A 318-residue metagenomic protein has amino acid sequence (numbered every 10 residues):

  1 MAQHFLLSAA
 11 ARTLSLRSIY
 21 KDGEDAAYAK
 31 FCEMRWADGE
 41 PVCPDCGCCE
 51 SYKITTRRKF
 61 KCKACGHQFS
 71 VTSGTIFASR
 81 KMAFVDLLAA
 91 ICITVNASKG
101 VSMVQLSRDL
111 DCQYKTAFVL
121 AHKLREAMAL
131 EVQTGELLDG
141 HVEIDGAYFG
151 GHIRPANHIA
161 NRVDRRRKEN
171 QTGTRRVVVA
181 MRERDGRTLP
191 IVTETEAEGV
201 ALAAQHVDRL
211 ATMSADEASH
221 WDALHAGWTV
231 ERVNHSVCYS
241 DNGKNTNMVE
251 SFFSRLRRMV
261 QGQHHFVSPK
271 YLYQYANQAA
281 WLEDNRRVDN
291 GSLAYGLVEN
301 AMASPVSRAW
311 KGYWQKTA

Functional and structural regions predicted by a protein language model:
M1-A318: Residue-level recognition of single "structural anchor" positions that define or cap local secondary structure
